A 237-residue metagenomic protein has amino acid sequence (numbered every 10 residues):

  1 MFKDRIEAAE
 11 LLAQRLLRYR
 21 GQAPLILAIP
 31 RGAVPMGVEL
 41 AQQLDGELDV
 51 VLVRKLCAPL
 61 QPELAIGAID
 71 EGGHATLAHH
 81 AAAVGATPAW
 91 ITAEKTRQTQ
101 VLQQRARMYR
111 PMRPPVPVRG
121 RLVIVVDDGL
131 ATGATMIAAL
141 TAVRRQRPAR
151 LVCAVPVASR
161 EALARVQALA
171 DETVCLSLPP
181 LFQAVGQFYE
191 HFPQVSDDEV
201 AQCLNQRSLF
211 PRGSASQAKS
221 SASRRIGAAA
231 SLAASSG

Functional and structural regions predicted by a protein language model:
M1-G237: PRPP-associated nucleotide enzymes
